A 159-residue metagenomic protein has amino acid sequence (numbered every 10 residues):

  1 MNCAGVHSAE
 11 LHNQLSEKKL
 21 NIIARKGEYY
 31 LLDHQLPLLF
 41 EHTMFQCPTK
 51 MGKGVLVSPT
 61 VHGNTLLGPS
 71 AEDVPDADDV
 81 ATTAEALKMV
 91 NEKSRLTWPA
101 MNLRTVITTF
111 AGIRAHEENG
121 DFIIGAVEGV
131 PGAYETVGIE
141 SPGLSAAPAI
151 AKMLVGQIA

Functional and structural regions predicted by a protein language model:
N2-E85, M89-E92, T97-M101: Flavin-dependent oxidoreductases
G52, V61-H62, D73, D78-A159: C-terminal catalytic lobe of FAD-dependent flavoproteins
